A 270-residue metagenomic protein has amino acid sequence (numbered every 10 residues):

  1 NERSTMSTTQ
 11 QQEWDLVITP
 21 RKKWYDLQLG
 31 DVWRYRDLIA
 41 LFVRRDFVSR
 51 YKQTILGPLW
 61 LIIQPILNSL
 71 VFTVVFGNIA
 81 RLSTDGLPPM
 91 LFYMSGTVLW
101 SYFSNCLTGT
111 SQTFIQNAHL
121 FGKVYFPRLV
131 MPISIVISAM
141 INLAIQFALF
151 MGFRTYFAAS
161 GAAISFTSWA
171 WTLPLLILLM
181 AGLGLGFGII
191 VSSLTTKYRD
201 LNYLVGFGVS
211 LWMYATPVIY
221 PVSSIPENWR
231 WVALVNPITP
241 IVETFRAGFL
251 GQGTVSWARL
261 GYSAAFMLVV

Functional and structural regions predicted by a protein language model:
E2-V270: Hydrophobic transmembrane alpha-helices and immediately adjacent juxtamembrane helices of multi-pass inner-membrane
